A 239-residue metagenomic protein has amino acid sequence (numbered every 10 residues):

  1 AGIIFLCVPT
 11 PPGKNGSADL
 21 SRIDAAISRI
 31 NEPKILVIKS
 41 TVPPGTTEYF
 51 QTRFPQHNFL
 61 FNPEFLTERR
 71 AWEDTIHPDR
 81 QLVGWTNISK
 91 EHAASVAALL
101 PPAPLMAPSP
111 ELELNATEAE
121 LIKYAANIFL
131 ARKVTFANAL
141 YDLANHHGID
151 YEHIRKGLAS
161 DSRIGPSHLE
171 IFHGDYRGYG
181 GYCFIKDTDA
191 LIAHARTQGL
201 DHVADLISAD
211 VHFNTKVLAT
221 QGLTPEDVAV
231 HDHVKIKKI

Functional and structural regions predicted by a protein language model:
I3, K34-L36, N58-F59, R80-L82 (+5 more regions): Structural motif
I3, T10-A71: Rossmann-like NAD(P)(H) cofactor-binding subdomain of soluble oxidoreductases
S21-S28, K123, N138, D189: Short, contiguous clusters of charged residues that form electrostatic/catalytic patches at enzyme active sites, used
T47-E48, A93-A94, I185, D189: Short, surface-exposed alpha-helical segments at coil->helix boundaries
Q51-N62, T67-S167, H194-D201, A209: Internal alpha-helical scaffold of NAD(P)-dependent oxidoreductase catalytic cores
N145-I239: NAD(P)-dependent Rossmann-like dehydrogenase/reductase catalytic/cofactor-binding core
